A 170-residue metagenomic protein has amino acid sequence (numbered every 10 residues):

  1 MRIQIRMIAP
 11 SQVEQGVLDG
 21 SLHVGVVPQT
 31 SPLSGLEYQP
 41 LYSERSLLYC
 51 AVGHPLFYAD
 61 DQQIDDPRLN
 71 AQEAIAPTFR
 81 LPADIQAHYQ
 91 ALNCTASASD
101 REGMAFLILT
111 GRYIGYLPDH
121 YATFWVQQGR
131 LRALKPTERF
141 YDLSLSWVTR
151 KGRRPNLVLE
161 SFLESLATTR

Functional and structural regions predicted by a protein language model:
M1-L33: Central regulatory/effector-binding core of bacterial HTH transcription factors
I5, A9, T30, A96 (+2 more regions): Structured beta->alpha junctions
M7, S97-R101, N156: Short, solvent-exposed loop/helix junctions and linker helices that flank or host conserved functional motifs
S11, Y116, W125, N156: Loop/helix-junction capping segments adjacent to catalytic residues or to phosphate/diphosphate-binding pockets
L22, R112-Y113: Short, high-confidence coil segments that cap the C-terminus of an alpha-helix and link into the following beta-strand
G25, L134-R170: A late-sequence structural motif
P28, L117-P118, V158: Replace "coordinates the UDP/GDP/TDP-sugar" with "coordinates nucleotide-activated sugar donors
G35-R112, D119-F140, E164-R170: C-terminal regulatory
